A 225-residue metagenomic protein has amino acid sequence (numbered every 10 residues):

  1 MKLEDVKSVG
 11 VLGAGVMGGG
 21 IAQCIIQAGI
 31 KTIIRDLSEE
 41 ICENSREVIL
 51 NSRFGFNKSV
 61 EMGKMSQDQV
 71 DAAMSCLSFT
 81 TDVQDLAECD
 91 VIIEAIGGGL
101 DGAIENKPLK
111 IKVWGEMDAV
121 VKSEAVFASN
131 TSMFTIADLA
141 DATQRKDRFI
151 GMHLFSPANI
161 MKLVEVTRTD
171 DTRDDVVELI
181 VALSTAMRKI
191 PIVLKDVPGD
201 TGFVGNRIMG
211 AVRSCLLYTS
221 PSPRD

Functional and structural regions predicted by a protein language model:
M1-S52: NAD(P)+-binding Rossmann beta1-loop-alpha1 motif at the extreme N-terminus of oxidoreductases
I34-V70, V166-V176, T201-I208: Rossmann-like dinucleotide-binding cores of NAD(P)H-dependent redox enzymes
V60, K64-V126, F134: Rossmann-like NAD(P)-binding element
K107-I160, D170-V177: Rossmann-fold NAD(P)-binding glycine/threonine-rich loop
N159-M161, T185-A211: Conserved Rossmann-fold dehydrogenase catalytic segment
I180: P-loop NTP-binding/switch modules centered on Walker-like glycine-rich loops
Y218-D225: Conserved small/polar residues in nucleotide/adenosyl-binding loops
